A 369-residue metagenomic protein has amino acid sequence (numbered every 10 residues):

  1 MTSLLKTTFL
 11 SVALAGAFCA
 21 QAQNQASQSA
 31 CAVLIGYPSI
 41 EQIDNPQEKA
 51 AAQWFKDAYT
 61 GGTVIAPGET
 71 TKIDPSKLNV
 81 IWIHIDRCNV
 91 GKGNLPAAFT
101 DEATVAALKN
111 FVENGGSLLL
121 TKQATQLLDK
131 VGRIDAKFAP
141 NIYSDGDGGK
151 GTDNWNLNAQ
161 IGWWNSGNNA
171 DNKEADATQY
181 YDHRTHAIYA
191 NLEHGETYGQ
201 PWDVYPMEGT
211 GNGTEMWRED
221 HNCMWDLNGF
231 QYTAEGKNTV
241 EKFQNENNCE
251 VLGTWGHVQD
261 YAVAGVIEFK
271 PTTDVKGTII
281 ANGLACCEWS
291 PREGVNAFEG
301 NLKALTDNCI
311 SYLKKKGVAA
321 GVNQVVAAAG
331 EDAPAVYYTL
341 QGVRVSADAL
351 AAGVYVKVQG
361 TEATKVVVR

Functional and structural regions predicted by a protein language model:
M1-Q25: Bacterial Sec-dependent N-terminal signal peptides
S3, V354-R369: C-terminal tail/sorting-segment detector
A26-C31, N245-G321: Extracellular ligand-binding/catalytic regions of CAZymes and related secreted enzymes and adhesion modules
S27-I142: Helical hinge/lid and interdomain linker segments adjacent to catalytic or ligand-binding clefts that mediate domain
N89-T214: A glycine-rich, often tryptophan-bearing local segment used as a flexible ligand/cofactor-contacting loop or short
A159-G283: Catalytic beta-strand/loop cores that center a nucleophilic Ser/Cys/Thr and support acyl-enzyme chemistry
K315-Q341: Residue-level detector of functionally pivotal "anchor" positions at catalytic/ligand-binding pockets or at interdomain
Y337-T361: Short, surface-exposed loop/turn motifs with a glycine/proline- and acidic-biased composition
